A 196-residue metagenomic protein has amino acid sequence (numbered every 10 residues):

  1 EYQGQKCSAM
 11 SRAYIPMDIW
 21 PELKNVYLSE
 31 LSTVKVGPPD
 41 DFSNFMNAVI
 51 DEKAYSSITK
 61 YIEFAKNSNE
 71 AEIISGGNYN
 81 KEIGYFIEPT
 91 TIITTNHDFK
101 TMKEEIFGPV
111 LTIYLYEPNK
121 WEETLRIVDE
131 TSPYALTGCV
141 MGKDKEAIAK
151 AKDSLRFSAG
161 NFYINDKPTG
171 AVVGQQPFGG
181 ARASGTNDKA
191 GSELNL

Functional and structural regions predicted by a protein language model:
E1-H97, P118-E130, L155, I164: ALDH superfamily catalytic-core signature
K35, Y79, F86-L196: Conserved C-terminal structural/oligomerization subdomain of aldehyde/semialdehyde dehydrogenase
